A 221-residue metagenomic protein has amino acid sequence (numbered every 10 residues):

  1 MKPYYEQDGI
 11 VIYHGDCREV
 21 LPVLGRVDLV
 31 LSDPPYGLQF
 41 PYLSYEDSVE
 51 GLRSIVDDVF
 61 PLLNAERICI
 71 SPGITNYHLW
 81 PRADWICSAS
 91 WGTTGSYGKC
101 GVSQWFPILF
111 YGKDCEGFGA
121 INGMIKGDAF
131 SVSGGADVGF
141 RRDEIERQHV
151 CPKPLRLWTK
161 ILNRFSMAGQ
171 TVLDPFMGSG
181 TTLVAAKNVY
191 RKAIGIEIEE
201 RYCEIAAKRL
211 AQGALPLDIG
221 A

Functional and structural regions predicted by a protein language model:
K2-E204: Core catalytic lobe of class I
P3-Q7, A207-A221: Short, conserved SAM-binding/catalytic segment of Class I S-adenosyl-L-methionine-dependent methyltransferases
